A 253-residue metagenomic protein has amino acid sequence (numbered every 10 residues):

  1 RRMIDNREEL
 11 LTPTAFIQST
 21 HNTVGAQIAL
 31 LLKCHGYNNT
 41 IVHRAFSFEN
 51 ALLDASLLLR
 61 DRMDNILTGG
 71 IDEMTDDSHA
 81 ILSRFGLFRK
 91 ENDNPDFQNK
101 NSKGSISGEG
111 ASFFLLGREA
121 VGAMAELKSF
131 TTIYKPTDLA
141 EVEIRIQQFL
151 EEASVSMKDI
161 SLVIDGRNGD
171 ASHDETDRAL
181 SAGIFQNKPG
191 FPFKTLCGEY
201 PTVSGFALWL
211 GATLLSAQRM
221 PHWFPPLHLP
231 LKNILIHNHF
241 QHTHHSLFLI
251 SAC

Functional and structural regions predicted by a protein language model:
R1-L53, L57-M63, T68-C253: Conserved "HGTGT" condensation-loop signature of ketosynthase/thiolase-family condensing enzymes that catalyze
